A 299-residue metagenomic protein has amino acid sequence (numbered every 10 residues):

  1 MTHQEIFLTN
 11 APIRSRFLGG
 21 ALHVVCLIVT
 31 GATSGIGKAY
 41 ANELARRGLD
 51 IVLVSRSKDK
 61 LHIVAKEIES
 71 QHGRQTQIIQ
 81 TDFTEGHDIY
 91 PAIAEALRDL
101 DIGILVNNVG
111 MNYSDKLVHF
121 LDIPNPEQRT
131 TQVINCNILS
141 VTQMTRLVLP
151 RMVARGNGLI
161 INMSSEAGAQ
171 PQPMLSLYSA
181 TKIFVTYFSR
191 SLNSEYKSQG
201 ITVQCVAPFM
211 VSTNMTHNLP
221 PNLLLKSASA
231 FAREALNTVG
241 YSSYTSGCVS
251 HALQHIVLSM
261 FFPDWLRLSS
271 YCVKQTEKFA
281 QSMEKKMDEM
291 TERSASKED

Functional and structural regions predicted by a protein language model:
C26, T33-S34: Conserved glycine-rich cofactor-binding loop
T30, Q80, I102-Y113, N137 (+2 more regions): Rossmann-fold scaffold of SDR-type NAD(P)-dependent oxidoreductases
R47-I63: Conserved glycine-rich Rossmann-like NAD(P)H-binding loop of the short-chain dehydrogenase/reductase
H87, P91, E95, N112-T131 (+1 more regions): Conserved mid-core segment of classical short-chain dehydrogenase/reductases
I102, M111, L121-T142, V153 (+2 more regions): Catalytic Tyr-X3-Lys loop
T145, T181: Active-site helix of classical SDR
S165: Residue(s) in the substrate-gating loop at a strand-loop-helix junction that position the organic substrate next
Y187, N193-Y271, K286, T291: SDR active-site lid
